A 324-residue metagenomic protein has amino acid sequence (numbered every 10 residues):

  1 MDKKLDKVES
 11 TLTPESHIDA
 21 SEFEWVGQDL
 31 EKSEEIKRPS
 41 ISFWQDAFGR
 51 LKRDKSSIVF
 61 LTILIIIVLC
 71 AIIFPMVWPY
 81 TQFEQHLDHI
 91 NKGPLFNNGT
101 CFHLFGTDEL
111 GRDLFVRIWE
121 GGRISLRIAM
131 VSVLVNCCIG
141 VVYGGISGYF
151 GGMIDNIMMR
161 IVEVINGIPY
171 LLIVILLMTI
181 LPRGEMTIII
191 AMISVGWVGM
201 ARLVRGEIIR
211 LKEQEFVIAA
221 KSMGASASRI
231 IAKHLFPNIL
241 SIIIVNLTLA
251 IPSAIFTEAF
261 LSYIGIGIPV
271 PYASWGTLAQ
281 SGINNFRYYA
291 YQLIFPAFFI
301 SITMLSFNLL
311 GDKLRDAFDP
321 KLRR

Functional and structural regions predicted by a protein language model:
M1-C137, V141, G145, A254 (+2 more regions): Gly/Trp-centered helix-boundary motif
L110-R324: Alpha-helical transmembrane segments of integral membrane proteins, especially multi-pass inner/plasma-membrane
